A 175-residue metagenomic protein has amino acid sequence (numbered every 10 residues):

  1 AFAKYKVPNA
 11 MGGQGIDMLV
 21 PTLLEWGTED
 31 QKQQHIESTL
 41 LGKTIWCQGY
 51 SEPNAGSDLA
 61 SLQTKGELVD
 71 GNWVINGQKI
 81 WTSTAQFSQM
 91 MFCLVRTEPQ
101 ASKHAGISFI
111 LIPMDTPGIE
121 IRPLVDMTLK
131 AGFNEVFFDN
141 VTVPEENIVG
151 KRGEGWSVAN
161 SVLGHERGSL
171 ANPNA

Functional and structural regions predicted by a protein language model:
A1-Q33, E37-K43, T84-M90, L170: Internal helix-loop-helix
G42-Y50: A short, Trp-centered hydrophobic/proline-enriched beta-strand micro-motif
N54-L62: Active-site-adjacent elements of ketosynthase-type condensing enzymes
G56, I80-A85, M127-T128: Glycine-rich phosphate/pyrophosphate-binding beta-alpha loops
T64-E67: A structural signal for short hydrophobic beta-strand segments in well-ordered beta-sheet cores
N76-R122: A short core secondary-structure module
I119-A175: Glycine-rich beta->alpha junctions and the first turn(s) of the following alpha-helix
